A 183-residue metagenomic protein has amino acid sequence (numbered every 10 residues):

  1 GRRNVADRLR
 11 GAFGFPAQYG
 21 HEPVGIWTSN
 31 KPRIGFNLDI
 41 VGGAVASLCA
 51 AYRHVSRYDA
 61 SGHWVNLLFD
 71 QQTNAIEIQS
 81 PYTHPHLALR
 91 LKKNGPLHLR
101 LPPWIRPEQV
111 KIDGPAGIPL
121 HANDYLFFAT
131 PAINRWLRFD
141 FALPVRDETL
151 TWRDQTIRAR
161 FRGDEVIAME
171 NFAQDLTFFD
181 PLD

Functional and structural regions predicted by a protein language model:
G1-L101, Q109: Aromatic (Trp/Tyr) and acidic
I78-S80, I118-P119, A159: Short, exposed beta-strand/loop patches in secreted or surface proteins that constitute
H86-L91, L126-A129, R158-R160, M169: Generic recognition of long tandem-repeat/solenoid scaffolds
G95, R106, P115-A116, E165: Short acidic/polar mixed-charge low-complexity motifs
P96-H98, F127-T149: C-terminal beta-strand-rich structural cap/linker in extracellular carbohydrate-active enzymes
P107-T130, D147-R153: Solvent-exposed beta-strand/loop surfaces of large extracellular or lumenal domains
F141-D183: Glycine/proline-rich low-complexity spacer/linker segments in large multi-domain proteins
